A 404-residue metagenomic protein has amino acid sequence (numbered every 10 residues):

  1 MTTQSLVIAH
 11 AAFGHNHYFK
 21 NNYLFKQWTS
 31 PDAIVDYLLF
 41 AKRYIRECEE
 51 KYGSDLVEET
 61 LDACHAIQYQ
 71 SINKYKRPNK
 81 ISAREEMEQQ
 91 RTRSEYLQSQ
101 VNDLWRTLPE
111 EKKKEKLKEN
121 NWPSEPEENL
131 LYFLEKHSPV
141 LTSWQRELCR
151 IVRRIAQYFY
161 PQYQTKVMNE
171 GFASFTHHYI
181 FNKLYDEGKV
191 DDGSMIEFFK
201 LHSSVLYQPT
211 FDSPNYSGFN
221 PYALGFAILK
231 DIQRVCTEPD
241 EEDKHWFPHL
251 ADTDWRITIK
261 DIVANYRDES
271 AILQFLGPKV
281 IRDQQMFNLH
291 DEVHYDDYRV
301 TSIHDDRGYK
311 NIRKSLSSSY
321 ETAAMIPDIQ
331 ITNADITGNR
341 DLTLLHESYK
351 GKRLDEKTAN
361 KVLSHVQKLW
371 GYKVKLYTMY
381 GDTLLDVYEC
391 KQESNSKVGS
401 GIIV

Functional and structural regions predicted by a protein language model:
M1-I8, F159-T165: Short pre-active-site segment immediately N-terminal to the catalytic Zn-binding motif
T2, Y18, K189-V404: Non-catalytic terminal regions of proteins
N16-K80, E170-G188, L201-F211: Post-HExxH zinc-binding segment in Zn-dependent metallohydrolases
Q27-A33, Y37, N120-P123, Y158-F172 (+1 more regions): Active-site metal-coordination segments of metallo-dependent hydrolases
E86-S138: Long, low-complexity, polar/charged, intrinsically disordered or flexibly structured peripheral segments
K116, R153-T165, T210-S213, L344-S348: Glycine- and acidic
V140-A156: Active-site-adjacent bridging/hinge elements
S143-R146, Y160-Y163, V167, H178-Y179: Non-heme di-metal
